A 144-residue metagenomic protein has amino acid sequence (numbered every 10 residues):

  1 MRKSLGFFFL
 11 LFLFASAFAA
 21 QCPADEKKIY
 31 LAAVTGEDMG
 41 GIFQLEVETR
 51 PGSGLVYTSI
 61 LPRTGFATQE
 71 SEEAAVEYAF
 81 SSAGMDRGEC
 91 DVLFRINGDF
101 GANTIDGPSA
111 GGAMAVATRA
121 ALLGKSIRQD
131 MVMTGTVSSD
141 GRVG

Functional and structural regions predicted by a protein language model:
M1-S4: Positively charged n-region of N-terminal signal peptides that target proteins for export
G6-S16: Bacterial N-terminal signal peptides
A20-G144: Peripheral, non-AAA+ core regions of ATP-driven protein-machinery
